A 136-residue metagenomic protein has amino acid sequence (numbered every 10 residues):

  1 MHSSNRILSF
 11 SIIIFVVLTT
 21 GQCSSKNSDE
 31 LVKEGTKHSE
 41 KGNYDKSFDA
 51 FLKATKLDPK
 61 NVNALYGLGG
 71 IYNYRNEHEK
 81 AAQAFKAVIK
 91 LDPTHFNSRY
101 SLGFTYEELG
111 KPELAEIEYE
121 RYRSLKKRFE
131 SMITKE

Functional and structural regions predicted by a protein language model:
E40-K41, Y74-R75, E108-L109, L125: Register position in tetratricopeptide repeats
L52-K56, K86-K90, R123-S124: Conserved structural position within tetratricopeptide repeats
E107-E136: Terminal, low-structured helical/coil segments at or just beyond the last alpha-helical repeat
